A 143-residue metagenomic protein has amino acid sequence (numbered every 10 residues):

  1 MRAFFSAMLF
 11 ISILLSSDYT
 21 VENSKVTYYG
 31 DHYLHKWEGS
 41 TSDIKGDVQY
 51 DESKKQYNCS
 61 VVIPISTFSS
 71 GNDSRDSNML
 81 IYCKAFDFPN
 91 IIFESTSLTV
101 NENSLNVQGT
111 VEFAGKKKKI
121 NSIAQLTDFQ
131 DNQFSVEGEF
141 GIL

Functional and structural regions predicted by a protein language model:
M1-R2, F134: A short, structural micro-pattern
A3-L14: Sec-dependent N-terminal signal peptides
S16-L143: Low-complexity, acidic/polar, glycine-enriched regions of mature
